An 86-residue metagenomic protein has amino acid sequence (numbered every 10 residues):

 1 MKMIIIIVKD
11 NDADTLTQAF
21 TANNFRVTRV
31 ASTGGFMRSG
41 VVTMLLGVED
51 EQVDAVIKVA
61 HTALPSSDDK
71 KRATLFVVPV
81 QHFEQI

Functional and structural regions predicted by a protein language model:
M1-I86: Positively charged, small/polar-rich N-terminal and surface patches that mediate targeting and assembly and bind
